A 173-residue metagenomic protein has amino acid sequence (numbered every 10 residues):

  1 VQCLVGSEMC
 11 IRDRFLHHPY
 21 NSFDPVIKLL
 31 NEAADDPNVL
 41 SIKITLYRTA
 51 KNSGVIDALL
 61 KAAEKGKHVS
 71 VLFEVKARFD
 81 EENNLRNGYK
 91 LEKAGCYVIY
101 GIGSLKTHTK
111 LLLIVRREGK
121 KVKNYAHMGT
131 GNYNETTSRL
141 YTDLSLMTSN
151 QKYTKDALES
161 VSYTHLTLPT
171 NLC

Functional and structural regions predicted by a protein language model:
V1-G6, I11, H165-C173: Single conserved hydrophobic/aromatic residue that forms the stacking wall/gate of nucleotide- or nucleobase-binding
S7-E8, R12-I44: Pre-Walker A segment
E8, K65-V71, E92, N134-T142 (+1 more regions): Short acidic (Asp/Glu) and glycine-rich catalytic loops that position anionic groups and cofactors
H17-D24, T45-A50, V75-E82, I99-G103 (+1 more regions): Alpha-helix capping and helix-loop boundary segments enriched in small/acidic/polar residues
N31, G119, T154-L166: N-terminal cationic and glycine-rich segments that engage phosphates or anionic surfaces
D36-A94: Primarily the HKD phosphodiesterase
V75-L140: Phosphate/diphosphate-binding loops
N124-S162: Polynucleotide-recognition surfaces of large bacterial nucleic-acid defense/processing enzymes
